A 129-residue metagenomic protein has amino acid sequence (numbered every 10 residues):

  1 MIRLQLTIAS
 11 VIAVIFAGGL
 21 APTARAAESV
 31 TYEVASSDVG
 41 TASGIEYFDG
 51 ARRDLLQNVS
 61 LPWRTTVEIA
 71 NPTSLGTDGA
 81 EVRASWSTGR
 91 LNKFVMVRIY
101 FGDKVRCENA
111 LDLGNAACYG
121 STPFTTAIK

Functional and structural regions predicted by a protein language model:
M1-A26: Secretory targeting and sorting signals
G18, A24-A26, S36-V39, G89-L91: A generic structural signal for short, solvent-exposed coil/turn residues that cap or connect secondary-structure
A26-S37, L75-A84, K129: Noncatalytic modules at the cell exterior or secretory-pathway interfaces, chiefly beta-strand-rich lectin/adhesion
A27, E33-V59: Extracellular, modular beta-sheet/disulfide-rich ectodomains of secreted and cell-surface proteins
F48-V95, F101: Mature extracytoplasmic domains of secretory-pathway proteins
I99-C107: Proteolytic-maturation and junctional protease-sensitive modules
R106-K129: C-terminal partner/receptor-binding element of secreted or periplasmic proteins
